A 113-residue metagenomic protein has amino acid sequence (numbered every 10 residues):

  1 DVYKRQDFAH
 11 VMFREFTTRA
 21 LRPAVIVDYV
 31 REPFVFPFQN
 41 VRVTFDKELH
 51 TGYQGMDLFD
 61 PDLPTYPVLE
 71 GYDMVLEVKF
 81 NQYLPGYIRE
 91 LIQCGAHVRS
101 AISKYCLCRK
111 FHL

Functional and structural regions predicted by a protein language model:
D1-L113: Phosphate-end processing signature that detects enzymes handling 5′-triphosphorylated RNA and polyphosphate
